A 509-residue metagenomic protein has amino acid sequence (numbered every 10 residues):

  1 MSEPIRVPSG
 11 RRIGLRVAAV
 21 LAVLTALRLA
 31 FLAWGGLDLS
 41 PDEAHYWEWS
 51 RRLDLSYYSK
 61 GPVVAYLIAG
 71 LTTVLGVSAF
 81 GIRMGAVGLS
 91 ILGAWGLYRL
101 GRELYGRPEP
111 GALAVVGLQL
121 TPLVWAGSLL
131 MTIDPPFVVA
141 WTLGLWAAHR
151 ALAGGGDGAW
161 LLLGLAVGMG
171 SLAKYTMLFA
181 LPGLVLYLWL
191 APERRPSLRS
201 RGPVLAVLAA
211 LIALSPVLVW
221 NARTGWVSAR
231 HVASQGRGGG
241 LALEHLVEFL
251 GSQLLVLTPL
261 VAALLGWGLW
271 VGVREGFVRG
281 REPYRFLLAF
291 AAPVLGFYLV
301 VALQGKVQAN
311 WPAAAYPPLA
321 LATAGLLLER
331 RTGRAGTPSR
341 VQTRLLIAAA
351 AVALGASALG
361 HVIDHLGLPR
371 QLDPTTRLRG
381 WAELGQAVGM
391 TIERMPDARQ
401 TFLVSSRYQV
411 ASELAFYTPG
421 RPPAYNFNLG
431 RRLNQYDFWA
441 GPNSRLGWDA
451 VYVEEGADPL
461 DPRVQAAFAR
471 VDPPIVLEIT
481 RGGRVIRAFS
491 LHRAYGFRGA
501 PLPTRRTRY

Functional and structural regions predicted by a protein language model:
I5-V7, V17, L97-L120, V139: Transmembrane-helix signature of polytopic, membrane-embedded enzymes that assemble or transfer cell-envelope glycans
L21-L24, G111-P122, V167, S171 (+1 more regions): Short helix- or helix-capping micro-motifs that position conserved polar/aromatic residues at function-defining sites
W49-R52, A114-V115, A159-Y175, A209-L211 (+1 more regions): Membrane-interface alpha helices of multi-pass inner-membrane proteins
M84-Y105, L143: Transmembrane-helix motifs of polytopic, lipid-linked glycan transferases
R102-P108, G144-L162: Membrane-interface transmembrane helices that cradle and orient dolichyl/undecaprenyl
L123-F137: Short acidic/glycine- and proline-prone juxtamembrane loop motifs at membrane-interface regions of multi-pass membrane
M169, L181-E282, F290-G305: Transmembrane-lumen/periplasm boundary regions of multi-pass, lipid-linked membrane glycan transferases
A309, G336-Q400, Q409-L433, Y452-Y509: Membrane-proximal, lumen/periplasm-facing interface regions of secretory-pathway glyco- and lipid-modifying enzymes
